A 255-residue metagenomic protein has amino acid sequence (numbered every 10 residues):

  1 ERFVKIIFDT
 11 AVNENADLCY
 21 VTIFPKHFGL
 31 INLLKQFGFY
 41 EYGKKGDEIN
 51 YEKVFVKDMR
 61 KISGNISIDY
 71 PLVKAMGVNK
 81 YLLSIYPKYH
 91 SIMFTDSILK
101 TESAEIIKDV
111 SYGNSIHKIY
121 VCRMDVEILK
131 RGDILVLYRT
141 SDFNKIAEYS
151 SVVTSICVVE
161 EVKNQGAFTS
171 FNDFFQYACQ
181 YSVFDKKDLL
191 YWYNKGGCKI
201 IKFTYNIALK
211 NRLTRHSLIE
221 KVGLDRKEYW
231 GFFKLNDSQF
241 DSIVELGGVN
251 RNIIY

Functional and structural regions predicted by a protein language model:
E1-R2: Conserved glycine-rich acetyl-CoA-binding loop
K5-T22, F28-T101, I107-S111, V162-Y255: Contiguous surface segments at macromolecular interaction interfaces
H27-G29, F143-N144: Flexible loop/turn segments at secondary-structure boundaries
V110-V121: Short, structured beta-strand/loop micro-motifs enriched in basic residues and often containing a Trp
D125-N144: Short coil-to-beta transition motif at edge beta-strands of beta-rich domains
G132, V152-I156, C198-I200: Extracellular structured ligand-interaction cores
S141-N144, E160-Q165: Short, catalytically relevant binding-site loops at active-site mouths
E148-V162: Short beta-strand-centered aromatic/proline hotspots
